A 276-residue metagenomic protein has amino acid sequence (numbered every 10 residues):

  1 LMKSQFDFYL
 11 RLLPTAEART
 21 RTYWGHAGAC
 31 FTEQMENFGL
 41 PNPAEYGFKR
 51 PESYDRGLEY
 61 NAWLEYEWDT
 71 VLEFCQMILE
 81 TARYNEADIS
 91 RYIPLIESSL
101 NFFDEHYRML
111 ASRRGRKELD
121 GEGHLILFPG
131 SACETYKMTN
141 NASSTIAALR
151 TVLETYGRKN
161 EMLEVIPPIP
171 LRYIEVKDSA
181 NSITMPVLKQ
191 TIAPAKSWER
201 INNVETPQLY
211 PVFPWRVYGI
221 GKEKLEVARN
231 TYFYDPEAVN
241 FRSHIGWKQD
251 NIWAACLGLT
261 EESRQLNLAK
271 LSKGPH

Functional and structural regions predicted by a protein language model:
L1, L13-R19, F102-R113, Y136 (+1 more regions): Secretory-pathway/luminal and periplasmic proteins that interact with or process carbohydrate-rich
L1-T15, H26, A62-Y84, S90 (+2 more regions): Active-site core of glycosidic bond-cleaving carbohydrate-active enzymes
A27-P94, S98, D104-P168: The feature captures the catalytic groove of carbohydrate-active enzymes
